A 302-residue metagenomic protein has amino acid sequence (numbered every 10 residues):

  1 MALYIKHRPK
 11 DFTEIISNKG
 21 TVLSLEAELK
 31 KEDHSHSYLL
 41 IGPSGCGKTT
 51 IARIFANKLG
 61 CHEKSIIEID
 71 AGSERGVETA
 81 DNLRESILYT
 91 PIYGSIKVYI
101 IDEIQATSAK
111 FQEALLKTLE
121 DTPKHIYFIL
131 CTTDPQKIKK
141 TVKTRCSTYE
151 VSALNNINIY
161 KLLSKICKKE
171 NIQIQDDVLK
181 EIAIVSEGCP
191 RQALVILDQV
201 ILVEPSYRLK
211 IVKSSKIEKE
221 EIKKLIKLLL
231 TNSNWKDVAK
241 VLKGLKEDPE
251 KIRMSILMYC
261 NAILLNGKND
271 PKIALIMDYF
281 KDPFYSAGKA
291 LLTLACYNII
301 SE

Functional and structural regions predicted by a protein language model:
M1-T148, S152-N158, S164, D176-D177 (+3 more regions): P-loop/Walker A NTP-binding region and its immediately flanking N-terminal helices in P-loop NTPase folds
G76, P190-R191: Conserved GTPase G-domain signal focused on the G5
Y99, L179-V185, R191-P205, I226-K227 (+2 more regions): C-terminal helical "lid" of AAA+/P-loop NTPase domains
K140, I157, D176, S215-K223 (+3 more regions): Amphipathic alpha-helical repeat elements characteristic of tetratricopeptide repeat
L162, Q173-V185, Y207-I211, E218-E221: Short conserved motifs of the RecA-like P-loop NTPase core
L197, I201-K224, D270-A274: Conserved C-terminal helix/linker of AAA+ ATPases
K224-E302: Helix-rich C-terminal "collar"/helical-bundle subdomain used as an assembly and partner-interaction module in RFC-like
